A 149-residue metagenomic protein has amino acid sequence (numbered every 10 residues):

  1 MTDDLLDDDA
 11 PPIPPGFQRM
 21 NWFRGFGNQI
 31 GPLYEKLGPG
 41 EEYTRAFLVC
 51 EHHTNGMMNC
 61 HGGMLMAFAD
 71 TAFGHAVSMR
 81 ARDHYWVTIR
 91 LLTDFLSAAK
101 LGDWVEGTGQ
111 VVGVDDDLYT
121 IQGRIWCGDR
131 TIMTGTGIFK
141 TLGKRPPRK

Functional and structural regions predicted by a protein language model:
M1-K149: Terminal targeting signals and extreme-terminal segments of soluble enzymes
